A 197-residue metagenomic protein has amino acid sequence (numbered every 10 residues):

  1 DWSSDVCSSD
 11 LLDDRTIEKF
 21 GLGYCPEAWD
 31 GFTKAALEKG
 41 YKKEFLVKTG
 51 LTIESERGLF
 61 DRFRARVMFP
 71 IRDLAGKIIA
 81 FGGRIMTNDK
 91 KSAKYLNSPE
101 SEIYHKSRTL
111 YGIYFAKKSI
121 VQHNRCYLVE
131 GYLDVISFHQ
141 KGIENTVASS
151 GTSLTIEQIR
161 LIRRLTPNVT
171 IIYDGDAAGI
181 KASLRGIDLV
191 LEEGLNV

Functional and structural regions predicted by a protein language model:
W2-S8: Short, small-residue-biased leader/transition segments that mark boundaries at the very start of proteins
V6, N168-I171: Well-ordered beta-strand positions
S9-L11, K90: Periplasmic/cell-envelope proteins involved in peptidoglycan metabolism and beta-lactam response
L12, L37, Y41, P167 (+1 more regions): Non-catalytic alpha-helical coupling and interface elements of nucleotide-dependent molecular machines and regulators
I17-P26: Terminal amphipathic helices with adjacent charged low-complexity linkers/tails
P26-V169, A182-S183: Phosphate-handling DNA/RNA-contact segment within nucleic-acid enzymes
G175-E192, V197: Phosphate/diphosphate-binding loops
